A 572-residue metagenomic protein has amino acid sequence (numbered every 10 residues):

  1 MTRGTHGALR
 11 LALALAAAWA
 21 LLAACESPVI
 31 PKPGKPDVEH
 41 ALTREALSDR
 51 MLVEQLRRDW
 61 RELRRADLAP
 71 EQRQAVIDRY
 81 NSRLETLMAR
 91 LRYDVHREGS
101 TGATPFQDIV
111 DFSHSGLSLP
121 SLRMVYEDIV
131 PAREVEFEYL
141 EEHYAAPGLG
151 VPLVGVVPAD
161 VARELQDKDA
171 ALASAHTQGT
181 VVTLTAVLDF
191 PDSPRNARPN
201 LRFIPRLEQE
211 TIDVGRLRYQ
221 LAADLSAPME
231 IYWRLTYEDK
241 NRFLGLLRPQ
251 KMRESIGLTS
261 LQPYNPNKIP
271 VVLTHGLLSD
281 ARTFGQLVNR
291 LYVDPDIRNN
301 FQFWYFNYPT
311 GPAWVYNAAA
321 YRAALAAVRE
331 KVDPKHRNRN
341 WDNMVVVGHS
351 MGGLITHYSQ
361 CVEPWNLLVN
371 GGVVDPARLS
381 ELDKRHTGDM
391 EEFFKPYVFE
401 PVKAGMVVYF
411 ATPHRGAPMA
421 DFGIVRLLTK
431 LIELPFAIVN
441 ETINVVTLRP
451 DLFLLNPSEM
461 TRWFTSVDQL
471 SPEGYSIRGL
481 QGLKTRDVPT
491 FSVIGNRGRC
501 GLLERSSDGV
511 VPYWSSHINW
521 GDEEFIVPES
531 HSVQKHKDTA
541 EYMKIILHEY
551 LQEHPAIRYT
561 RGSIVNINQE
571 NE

Functional and structural regions predicted by a protein language model:
T2-A12: Bacterial N-terminal signal peptides that target proteins for export
A12-L22: Bacterial N-terminal signal peptides
C25-V271, D280-Q286, Q302-Y305, A556-E572: Flexible, membrane-associating and regulatory peripheral segments of lipid-active enzymes
I30-G34, R58-A75, L273-L277, F306-R462 (+1 more regions): Serine-dependent carboxylesterase/thioesterase catalytic core of lipase-like alpha/beta-hydrolase/SGNH enzymes
Y264-P266, I297, N338-N340, V347-G348 (+3 more regions): Extracellular/periplasmic catalytic domains that process cell-envelope and extracellular macromolecules
A281-T283, W314, G416-M419, R499-L503 (+1 more regions): Short, solvent-exposed loop/turn elements at domain surfaces
G285-F301: Short amphipathic alpha-helix adjacent to the substrate-entry channel of hydrolases
E433-E572: C-terminal subdomain of alpha/beta-hydrolase-fold enzymes, centered on the catalytic histidine and its supporting
